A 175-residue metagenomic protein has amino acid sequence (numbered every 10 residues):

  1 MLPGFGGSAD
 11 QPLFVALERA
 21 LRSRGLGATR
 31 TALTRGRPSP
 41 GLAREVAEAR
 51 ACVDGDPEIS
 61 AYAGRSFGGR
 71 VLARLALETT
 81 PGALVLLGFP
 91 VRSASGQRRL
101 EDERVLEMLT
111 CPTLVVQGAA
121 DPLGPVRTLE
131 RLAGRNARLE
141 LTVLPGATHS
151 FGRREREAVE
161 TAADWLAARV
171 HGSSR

Functional and structural regions predicted by a protein language model:
M1-A61, R70-R74, D102-R104: Serine-hydrolase catalytic machinery in alpha/beta-hydrolase-like enzymes
G4, L33-T34, L86-A94, G118: Active-site nucleophile loop of the alpha/beta-hydrolase fold
L26-T29, G134-S150: Catalytic histidine neighborhood in serine/cysteine hydrolases with alpha/beta-hydrolase-type architecture
A49-C111: Primarily recognizes the serine-hydrolase "nucleophile elbow" in alpha/beta-hydrolase and SGNH/GDSL folds
S93, A119-G124, H149-S150: Acidic catalytic loop of the alpha/beta-hydrolase fold
M108-T110, V115-Q117, D121: Short beta-strand/loop motif that positions the catalytic acidic residue of the alpha/beta-hydrolase fold
A119-L139: Conserved loop-alpha-helix segment in the C-terminal half of the alpha/beta-hydrolase fold that carries the catalytic
A147-V159: Catalytic histidine-centered segment of alpha/beta-hydrolase-like enzymes
